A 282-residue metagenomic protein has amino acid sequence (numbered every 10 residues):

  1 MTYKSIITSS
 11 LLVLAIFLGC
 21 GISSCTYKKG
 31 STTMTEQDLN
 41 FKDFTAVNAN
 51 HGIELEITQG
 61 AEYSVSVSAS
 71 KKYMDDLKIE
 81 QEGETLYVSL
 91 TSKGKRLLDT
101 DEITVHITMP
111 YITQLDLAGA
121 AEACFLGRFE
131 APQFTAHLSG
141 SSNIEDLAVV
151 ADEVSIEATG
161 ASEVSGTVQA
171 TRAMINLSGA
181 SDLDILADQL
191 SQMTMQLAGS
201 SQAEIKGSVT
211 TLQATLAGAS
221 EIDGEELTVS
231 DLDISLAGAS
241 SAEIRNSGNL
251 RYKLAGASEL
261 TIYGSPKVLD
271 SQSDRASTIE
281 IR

Functional and structural regions predicted by a protein language model:
T2-S9, G21-S139, E145-E157, S165-M174 (+3 more regions): Acidic (Asp/Glu) and glycine-rich low-complexity loops/linkers that are typically intrinsically disordered
S9-F17: Sec-dependent N-terminal signal peptides
H51, I79, L115, G140 (+5 more regions): A residue-level signal for conserved active-site and pocket-lining positions in enzyme catalytic cores
E122-F125, N143-D146, A161-S165, A180-D184 (+2 more regions): Short helix-to-loop capping/linker segments positioned immediately adjacent to catalytic or ligand/cofactor-binding
G166-T171, L183-R282: Short, surface-exposed interaction patches in beta-rich subdomains that mediate adhesion/assembly near membranes
